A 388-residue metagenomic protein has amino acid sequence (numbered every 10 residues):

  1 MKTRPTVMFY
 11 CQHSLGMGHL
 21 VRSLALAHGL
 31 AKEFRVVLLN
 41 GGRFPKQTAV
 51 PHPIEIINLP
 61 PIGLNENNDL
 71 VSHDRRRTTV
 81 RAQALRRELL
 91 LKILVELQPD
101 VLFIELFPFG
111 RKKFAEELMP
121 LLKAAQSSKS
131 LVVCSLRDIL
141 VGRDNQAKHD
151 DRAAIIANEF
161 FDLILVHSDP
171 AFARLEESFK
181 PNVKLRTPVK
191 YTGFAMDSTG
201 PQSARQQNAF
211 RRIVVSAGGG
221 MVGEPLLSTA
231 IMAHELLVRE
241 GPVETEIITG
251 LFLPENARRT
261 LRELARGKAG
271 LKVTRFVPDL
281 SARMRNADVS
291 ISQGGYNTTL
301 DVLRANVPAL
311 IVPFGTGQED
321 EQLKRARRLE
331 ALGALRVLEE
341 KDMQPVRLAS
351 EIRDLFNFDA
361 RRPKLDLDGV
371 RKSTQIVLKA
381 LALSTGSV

Functional and structural regions predicted by a protein language model:
T3-H13, G29-R81, L85-K92, L251 (+1 more regions): Conserved nucleotide-sugar phosphate-binding/catalytic loop shared by glycosyltransferases and other
M17, R43, D279-L323: A donor-sugar binding/catalytic signature common to diverse glycosyltransferases and related nucleotide-sugar
H19-L30: Short amphipathic alpha-helix
A27, K180, M196-V289, L323 (+2 more regions): Donor-nucleotide binding loops and adjacent catalytic segments primarily of GT-B fold Leloir glycosyltransferases
L91-N158: Conserved nucleotide-sugar donor-interacting segment of glycosyltransferase catalytic cores, predominantly GT-B
L136-P225, G250-E255: A nucleotide-sugar donor-handling region in carbohydrate enzymes
G317-E351: Change "using UDP/GDP/dTDP sugars" to "using nucleotide sugars
L355-V388: C-terminal amphipathic helix plus adjacent low-complexity, charged tail appended to glycosyltransferase catalytic
